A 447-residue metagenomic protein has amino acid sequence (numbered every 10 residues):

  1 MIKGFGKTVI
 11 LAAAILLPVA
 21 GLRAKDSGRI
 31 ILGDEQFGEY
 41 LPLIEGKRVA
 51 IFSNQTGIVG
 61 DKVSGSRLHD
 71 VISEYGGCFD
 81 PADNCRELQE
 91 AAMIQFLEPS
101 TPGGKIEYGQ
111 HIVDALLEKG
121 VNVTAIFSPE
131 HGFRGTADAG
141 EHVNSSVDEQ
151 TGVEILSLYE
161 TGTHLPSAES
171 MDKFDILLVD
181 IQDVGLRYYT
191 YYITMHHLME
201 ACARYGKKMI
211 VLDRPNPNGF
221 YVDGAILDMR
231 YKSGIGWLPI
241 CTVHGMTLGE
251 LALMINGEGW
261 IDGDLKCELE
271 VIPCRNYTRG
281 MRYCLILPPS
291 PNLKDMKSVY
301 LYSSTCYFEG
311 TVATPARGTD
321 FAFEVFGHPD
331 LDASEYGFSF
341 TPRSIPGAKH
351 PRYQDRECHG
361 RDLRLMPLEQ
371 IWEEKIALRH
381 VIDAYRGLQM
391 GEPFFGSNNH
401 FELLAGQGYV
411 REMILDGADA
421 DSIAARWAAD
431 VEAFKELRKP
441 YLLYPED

Functional and structural regions predicted by a protein language model:
M1-D26: Bacterial Sec-dependent N-terminal signal peptides
T124-E130, L212: Short internal beta-strands
G135-A139, I210-K232: Glycine-rich, charge-decorated loop segments at or immediately adjacent to ligand/cofactor-binding or catalytic sites
N144-K173, L186: Glycine-rich oxoanion-binding loops at beta->alpha junctions
D183-M195: Glycine/threonine-rich flexible loop motifs
K232-S303: Conserved anion/nucleotide-ligand pocket segment
R275-Q354: Glycine-rich, aromatic-lined ligand/substrate-binding cores of catalytic and carbohydrate-binding domains
A322, G327-R426: Conserved functional hotspot residues or short segments at active or partner-binding sites across diverse domains
